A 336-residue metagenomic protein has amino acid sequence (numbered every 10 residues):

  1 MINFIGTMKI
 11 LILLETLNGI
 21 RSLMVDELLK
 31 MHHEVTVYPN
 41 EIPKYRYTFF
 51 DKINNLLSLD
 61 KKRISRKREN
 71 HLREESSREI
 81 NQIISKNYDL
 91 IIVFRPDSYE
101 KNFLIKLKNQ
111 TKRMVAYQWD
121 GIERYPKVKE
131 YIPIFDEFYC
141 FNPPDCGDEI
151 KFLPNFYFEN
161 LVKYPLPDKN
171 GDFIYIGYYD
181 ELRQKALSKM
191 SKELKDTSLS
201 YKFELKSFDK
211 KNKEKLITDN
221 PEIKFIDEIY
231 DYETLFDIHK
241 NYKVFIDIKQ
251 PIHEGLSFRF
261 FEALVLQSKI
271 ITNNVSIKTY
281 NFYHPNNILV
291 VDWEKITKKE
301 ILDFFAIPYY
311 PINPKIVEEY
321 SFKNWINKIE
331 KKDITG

Functional and structural regions predicted by a protein language model:
M1-F4: Generic short N-terminal amphipathic or hydrophobic helices
G6-R78, S85, R95-N102, W119-S257 (+2 more regions): Nucleotide-sugar donor-binding catalytic core of glycosyltransferases
K86-L90: Short acidic/histidine-rich motifs immediately flanking catalytic phosphotransfer sites in two-component signaling
L104-T111, S191: Surface-exposed amphipathic alpha-helices with a cationic face
N109-R113, D136, S268: A short helix->loop->beta-strand "cap" motif at the edges of active sites that frequently abuts
H239, A263-L264: Short alpha-helix at the nucleotide-sugar/activated-sugar donor binding site of glycosyltransferases and closely
V265, K269-G336: Pol beta-like nucleotidyltransferase catalytic core
